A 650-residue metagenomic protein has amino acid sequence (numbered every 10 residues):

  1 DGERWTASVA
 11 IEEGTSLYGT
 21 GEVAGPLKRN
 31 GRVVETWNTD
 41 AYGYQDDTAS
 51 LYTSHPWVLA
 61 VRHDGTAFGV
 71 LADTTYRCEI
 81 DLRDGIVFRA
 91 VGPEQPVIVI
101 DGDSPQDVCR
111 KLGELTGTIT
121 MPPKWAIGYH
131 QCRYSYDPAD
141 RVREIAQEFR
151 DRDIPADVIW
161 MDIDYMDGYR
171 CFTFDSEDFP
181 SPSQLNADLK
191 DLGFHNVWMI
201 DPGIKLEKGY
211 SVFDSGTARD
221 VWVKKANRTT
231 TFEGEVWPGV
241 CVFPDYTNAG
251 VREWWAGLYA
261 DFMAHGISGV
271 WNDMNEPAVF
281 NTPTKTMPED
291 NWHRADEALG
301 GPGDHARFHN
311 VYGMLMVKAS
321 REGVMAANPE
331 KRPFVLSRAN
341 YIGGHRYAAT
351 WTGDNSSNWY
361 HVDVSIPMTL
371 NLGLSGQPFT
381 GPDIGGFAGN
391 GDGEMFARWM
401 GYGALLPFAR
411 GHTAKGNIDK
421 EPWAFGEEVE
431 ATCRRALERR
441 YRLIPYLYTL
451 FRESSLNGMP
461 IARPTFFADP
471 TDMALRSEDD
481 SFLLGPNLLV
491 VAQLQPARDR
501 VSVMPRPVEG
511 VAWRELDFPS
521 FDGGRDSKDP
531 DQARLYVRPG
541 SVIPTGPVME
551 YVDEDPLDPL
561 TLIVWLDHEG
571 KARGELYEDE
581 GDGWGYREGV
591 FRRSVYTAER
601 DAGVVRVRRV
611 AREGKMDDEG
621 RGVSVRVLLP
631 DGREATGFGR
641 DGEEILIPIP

Functional and structural regions predicted by a protein language model:
D1, P155-C433, D469: Aromatic- and carboxylate-enriched substrate-binding clefts and catalytic-loop regions of carbohydrate-active enzymes
D1-K124, R133-S135, A139, A146-E148 (+2 more regions): Catalytic and substrate-binding clefts that recognize carbohydrates or anionic sugar/phosphate headgroups
V33-E35, L51-S54, R143, R252 (+4 more regions): Short, hydrophobic/amphipathic alpha-helical packing segments that form internal helix faces or helix-helix interfaces
Y52-P56, G65-A67, T75, G85 (+12 more regions): Extracellular structured ligand-interaction cores
W57, V108, L112, F149 (+7 more regions): A residue-level signal for conserved active-site and pocket-lining positions in enzyme catalytic cores
L59-D64, K225-R228, R506-P507: Short acidic-glycine loop/turn motifs at beta-strand connectors
R321-V335, A339-W351, V364-M368, L372-P382 (+2 more regions): Catalytic core of carbohydrate-active enzymes
R633-P650: Extracellular glycoprotein-like low-complexity segments
